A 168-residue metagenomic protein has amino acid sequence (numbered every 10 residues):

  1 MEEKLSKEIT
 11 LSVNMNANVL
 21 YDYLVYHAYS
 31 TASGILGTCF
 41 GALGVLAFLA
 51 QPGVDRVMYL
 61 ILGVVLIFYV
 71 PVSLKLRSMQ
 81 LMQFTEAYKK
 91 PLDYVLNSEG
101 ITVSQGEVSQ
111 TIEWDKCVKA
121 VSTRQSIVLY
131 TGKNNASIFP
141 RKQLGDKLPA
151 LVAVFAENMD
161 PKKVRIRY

Functional and structural regions predicted by a protein language model:
M1-G44: N-terminal membrane-targeting/pre-transmembrane regions
E8, S109, A136: Short, mixed charged/polar active-site loops that provide acid/base catalysis or chelate metal/phosphate cofactors
L24, Q105, T131-G132: Residue-level recognition of conserved beta-strand positions in structured domain cores
H27-E86: Alpha-helical transmembrane spans
V72-T111: Conserved beta-hairpin
I101-T102, Q110-Q125: Phosphoinositide-dependent membrane-docking surfaces
V128-Y168: A membrane-cytosol interface segment of integral membrane proteins
